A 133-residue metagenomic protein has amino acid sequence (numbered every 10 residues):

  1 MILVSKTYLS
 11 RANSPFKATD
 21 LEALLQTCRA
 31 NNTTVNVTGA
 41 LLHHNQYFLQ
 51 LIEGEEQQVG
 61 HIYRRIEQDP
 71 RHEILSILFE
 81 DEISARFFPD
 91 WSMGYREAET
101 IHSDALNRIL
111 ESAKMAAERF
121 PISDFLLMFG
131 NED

Functional and structural regions predicted by a protein language model:
M1-D133: Charge-rich, low-complexity N-terminal segments
